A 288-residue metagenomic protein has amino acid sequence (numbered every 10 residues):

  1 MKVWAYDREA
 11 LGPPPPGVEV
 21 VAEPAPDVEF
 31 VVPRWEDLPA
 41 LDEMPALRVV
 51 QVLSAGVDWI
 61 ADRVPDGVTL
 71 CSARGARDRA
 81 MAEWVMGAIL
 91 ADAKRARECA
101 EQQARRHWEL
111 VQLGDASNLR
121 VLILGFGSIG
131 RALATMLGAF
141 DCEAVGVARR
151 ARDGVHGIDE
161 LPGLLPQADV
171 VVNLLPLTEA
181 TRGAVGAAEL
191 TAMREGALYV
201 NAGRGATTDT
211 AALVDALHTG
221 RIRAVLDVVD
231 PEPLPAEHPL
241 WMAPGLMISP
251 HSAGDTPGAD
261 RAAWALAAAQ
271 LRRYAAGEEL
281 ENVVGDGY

Functional and structural regions predicted by a protein language model:
M1-F30: N-terminal glycine-/charge-rich "phosphate-binding" loop or analogous flexible N-terminal tail
E19-D27, L38-L41, D153-Q167: Short acidic low-complexity segments
E29-Q103: Phosphate/diphosphate ligand-binding glycine-rich loop within oxidoreductases
G67, S117-V121, G196: Phosphate-coordination loops involved in phosphoryl transfer and adenosine-cofactor binding
A82-E98, A139-F140, A265-R273, E278: Oxidoreductase and adenylate-handling cofactor-binding alpha/beta cores
C99-A132, D159: Glycine-rich NAD(P)-binding loop of Rossmann-like domains
E143, R150-P239: Rossmann-like adenosine-cofactor binding region
G196, A202-Y288: Rossmann-like dinucleotide-binding domain for NAD(H)/NADP(H)
